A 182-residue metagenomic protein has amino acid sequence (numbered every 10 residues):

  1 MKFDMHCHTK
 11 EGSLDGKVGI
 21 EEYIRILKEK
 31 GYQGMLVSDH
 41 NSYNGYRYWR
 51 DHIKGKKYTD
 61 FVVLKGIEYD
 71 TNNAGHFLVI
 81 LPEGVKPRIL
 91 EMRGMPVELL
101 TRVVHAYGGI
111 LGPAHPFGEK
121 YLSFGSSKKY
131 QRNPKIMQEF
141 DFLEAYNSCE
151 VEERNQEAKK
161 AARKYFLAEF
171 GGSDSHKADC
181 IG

Functional and structural regions predicted by a protein language model:
M1-N72, G94, F166, K177-D179: An N-terminally biased module of ancient metal coordination in phosphate/nucleic-acid-related enzymes
K2-M5, V79, P113: Active-site-proximal beta-strand elements of phosphoester/diester hydrolases
C7-D15, Y46, G84-G182: Domain-core and long-helix interface of multi-subunit machines
T59, N72-F77, A106-G109: Beta-strand-turn-beta hairpins that frame and shape the catalytic cleft of phosphate-ester-processing enzymes
L64, L78-I80, E144-Y146: Residues in well-ordered beta-strands of folded domains
D70-L90: A basic- and aromatic-enriched beta-loop-alpha substructure that forms the phosphate/nucleotide- and DNA/RNA-contacting
